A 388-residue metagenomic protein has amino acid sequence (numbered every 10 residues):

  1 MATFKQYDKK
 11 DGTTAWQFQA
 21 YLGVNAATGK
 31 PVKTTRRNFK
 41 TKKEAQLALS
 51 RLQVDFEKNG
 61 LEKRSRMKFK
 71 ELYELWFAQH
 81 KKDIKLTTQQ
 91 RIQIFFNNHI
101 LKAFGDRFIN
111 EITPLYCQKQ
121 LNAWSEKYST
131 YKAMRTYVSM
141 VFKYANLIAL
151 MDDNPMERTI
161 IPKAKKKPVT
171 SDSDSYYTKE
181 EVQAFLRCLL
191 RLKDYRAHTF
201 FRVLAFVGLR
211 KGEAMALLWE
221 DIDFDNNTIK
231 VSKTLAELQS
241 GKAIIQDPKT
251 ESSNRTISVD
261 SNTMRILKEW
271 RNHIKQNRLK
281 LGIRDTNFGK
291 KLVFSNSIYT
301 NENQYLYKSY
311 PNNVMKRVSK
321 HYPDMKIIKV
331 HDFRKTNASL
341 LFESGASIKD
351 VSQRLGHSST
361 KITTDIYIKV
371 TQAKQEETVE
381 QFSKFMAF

Functional and structural regions predicted by a protein language model:
K10-Q17, L22-L115, K275-G289, V293: N-terminal DNA-binding module of tyrosine recombinases/phage integrases
L49, Q53, Q93-N97, R135-N146 (+2 more regions): Short, amphipathic alpha-helical segments that act as regulatory/interfacial helices in nucleotide-processing proteins
S65, F77-P155, K193, E302-P311 (+1 more regions): N-terminal core-binding DNA-recognition domain of tyrosine site-specific recombinases/integrases
Y128, K132-T136, L147-M151, E157-L217 (+4 more regions): Basic, Lys/Arg- and aromatic-enriched nucleic-acid-binding interface segment
Y128, R187-A197, I257, I274-R284 (+3 more regions): Short, basic (Lys/Arg/His-rich) helix/loop patches that form interaction surfaces in the mid-to-C-terminal regions
P168, L235-E237, L355-E380: Catalytic-site neighborhood detector that most strongly recognizes the C-terminal catalytic loop/helix of tyrosine
D221-T228, A346-I366: Short, polar N-cap/turn motifs at the start of nucleic acid-interacting alpha helices
N226, Q239, A243-T263, H273-N277 (+2 more regions): C-terminal secondary-structure termini that scaffold catalytic or DNA-interacting sites
